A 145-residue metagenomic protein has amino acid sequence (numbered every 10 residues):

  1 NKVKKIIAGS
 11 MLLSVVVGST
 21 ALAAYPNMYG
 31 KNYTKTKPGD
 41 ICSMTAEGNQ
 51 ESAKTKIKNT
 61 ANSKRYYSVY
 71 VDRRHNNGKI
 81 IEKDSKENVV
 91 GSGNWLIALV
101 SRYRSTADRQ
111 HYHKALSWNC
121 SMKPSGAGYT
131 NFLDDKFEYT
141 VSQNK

Functional and structural regions predicted by a protein language model:
N1-E47, K145: N-terminal prepro-regions of secreted/extracellular proteins
Y25, K58-Y66, R109: A short beta-turn/strand-edge loop motif at beta-sheet boundaries
N49-A53: Structural beta-strand segments of beta-rich domains
S63-I80: Extended low-complexity, serine/threonine- and proline-enriched intrinsically disordered segments
K79-W95: Solvent-exposed serine/threonine-rich low-complexity stretches and specific carbohydrate-binding patches
G93-A107: Exposed aromatic-hydrophobic patches
S105-S125: Short, aromatic- and glycine-rich surface loops/edge beta-strands on solvent-exposed regions
G126-K145: Short beta-strand elements
